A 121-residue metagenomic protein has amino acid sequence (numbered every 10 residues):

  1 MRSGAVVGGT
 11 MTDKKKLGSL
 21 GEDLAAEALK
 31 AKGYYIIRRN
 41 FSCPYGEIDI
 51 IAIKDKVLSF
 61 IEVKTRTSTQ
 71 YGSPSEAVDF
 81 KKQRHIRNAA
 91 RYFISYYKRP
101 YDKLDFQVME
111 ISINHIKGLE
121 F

Functional and structural regions predicted by a protein language model:
M1-R39: Acidic-basic catalytic patches of nuclease active cores, encompassing PD-(D/E)XK and other metal-cofactor nuclease
G18, E22, V78-Q83: Short, conserved glycine- and acidic-residue-centered signature motifs in active-site or ligand-binding loops
C43-G46: Short acidic/glycine-enriched loop/turn segments that link adjacent beta-strands
I48-Q70, V78, I86: Conserved catalytic cores of phosphodiester-cleaving nucleases, focusing on short active-site segments
R87-R99: Metal-dependent nuclease catalytic cores in nucleic-acid-processing enzymes, especially RNase H-like/related
Y96-F121: Domain-level recognition of nuclease-like catalytic cores that cleave nucleotide substrates
